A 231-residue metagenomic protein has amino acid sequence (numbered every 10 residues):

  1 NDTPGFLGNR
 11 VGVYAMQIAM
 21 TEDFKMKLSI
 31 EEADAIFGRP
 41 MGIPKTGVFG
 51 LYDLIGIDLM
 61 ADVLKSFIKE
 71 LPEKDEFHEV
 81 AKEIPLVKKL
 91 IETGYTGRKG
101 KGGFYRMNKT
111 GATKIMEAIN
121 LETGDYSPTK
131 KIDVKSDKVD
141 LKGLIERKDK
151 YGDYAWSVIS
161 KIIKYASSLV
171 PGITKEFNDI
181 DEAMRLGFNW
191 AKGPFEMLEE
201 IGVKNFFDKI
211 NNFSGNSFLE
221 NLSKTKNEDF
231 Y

Functional and structural regions predicted by a protein language model:
N1-Y231: N-terminal glycine-rich phosphate-binding loop for ADP-containing cofactors
